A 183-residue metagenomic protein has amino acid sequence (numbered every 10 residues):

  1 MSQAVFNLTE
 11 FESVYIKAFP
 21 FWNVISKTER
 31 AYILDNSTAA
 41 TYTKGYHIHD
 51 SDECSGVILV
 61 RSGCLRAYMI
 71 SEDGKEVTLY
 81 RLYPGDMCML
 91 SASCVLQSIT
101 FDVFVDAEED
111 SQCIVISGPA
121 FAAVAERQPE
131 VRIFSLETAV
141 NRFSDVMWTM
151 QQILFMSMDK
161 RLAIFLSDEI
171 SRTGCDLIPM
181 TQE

Functional and structural regions predicted by a protein language model:
M1-T43, A92-V95: Cyclic nucleotide-binding regulatory module and flanking cytosolic helices
D35-N36, Y46-G56, K75-V77, I99-F101: A short beta-loop-beta micro-motif enriched in histidine and acidic residues
A40, I58, Y80, D106 (+3 more regions): Residues that recognize and position ribonucleotide moieties
G45, S55-Y68, Y83-G85: Glycine- and acidic-residue-biased ligand/ion/polar-headgroup-sensing regions
Y46-D52, M69-S71, L79, S91-S93 (+2 more regions): Short histidine-centered beta-strand/loop micro-motifs that create catalytic or ligand/metal-coordination sites
Y68-E72, D106-E108: A generic structural motif
L79-E137: Cyclic-nucleotide recognition modules
E126-E183: Polybasic "coupling" helices that flank or enter modular domains
